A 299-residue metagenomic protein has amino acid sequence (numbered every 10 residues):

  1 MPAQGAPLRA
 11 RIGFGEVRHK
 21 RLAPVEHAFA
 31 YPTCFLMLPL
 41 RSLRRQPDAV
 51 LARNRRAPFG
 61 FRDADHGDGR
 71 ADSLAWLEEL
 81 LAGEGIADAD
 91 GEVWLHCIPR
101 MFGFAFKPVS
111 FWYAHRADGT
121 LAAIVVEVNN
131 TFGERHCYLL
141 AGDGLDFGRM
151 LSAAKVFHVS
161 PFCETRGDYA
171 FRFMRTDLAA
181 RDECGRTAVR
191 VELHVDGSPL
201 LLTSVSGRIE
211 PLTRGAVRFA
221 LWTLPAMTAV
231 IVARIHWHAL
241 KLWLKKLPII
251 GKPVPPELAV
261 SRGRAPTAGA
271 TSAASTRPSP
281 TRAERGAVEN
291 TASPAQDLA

Functional and structural regions predicted by a protein language model:
M1-A299: Mature, function-bearing regions of proteins
